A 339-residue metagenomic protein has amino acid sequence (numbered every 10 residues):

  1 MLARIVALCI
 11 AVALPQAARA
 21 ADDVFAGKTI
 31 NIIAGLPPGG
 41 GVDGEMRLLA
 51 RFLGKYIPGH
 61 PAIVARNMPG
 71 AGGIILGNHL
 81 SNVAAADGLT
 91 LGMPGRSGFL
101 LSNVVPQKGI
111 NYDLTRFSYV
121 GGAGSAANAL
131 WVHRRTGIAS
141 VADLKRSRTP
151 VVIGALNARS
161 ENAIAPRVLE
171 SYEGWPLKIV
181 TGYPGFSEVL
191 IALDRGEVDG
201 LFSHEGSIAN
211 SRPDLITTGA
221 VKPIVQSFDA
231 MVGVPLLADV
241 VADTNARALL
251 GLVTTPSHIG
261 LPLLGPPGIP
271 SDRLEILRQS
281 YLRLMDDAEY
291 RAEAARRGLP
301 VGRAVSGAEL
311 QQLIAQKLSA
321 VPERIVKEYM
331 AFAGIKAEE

Functional and structural regions predicted by a protein language model:
L2, A21: Alpha/beta-hydrolase fold catalytic core
A3-A13: Bacterial N-terminal signal peptides
L14-A20: Sec/Tat signal peptide C-region and signal peptidase I cleavage site
D22-G260, Y329, A333-E338: Conserved hydrophobic/amphipathic secondary-structure segments that form or flank ligand- or partner-binding grooves
A26-K28, T217-G219, P223-I224, V240 (+1 more regions): An extracytoplasmic/periplasmic, membrane-proximal ligand-sensing/linker region
V132, G265, M285-D286: A conserved hydrophobic position in a structured secondary element of the catalytic/binding core that shapes
T254-P267, D272: Small-residue transmembrane helix packing/gating motifs
